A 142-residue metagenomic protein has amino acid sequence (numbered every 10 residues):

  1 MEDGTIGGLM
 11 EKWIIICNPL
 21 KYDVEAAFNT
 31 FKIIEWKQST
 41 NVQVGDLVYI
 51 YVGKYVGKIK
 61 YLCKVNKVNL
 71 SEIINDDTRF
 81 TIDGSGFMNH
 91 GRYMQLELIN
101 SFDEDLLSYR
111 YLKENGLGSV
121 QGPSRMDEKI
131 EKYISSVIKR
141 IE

Functional and structural regions predicted by a protein language model:
E2-I15, K21, F28-T40, I73-E142: Contiguous surface segments at macromolecular interaction interfaces
I16-N18, Y51-V52: Short His-Asn-centered micro-motif
E35-W36, Y51, Y61: Tryptophan-centric aromatic hotspots in well-structured domains and transmembrane helices
T40-V52: Short coil-to-beta transition motif at edge beta-strands of beta-rich domains
V44-D46, Y61, H90-R92: A generic structural signal for short beta-strands and their flanking turns/coil linkers
K54-V56: Extended, low-complexity, turn-rich repeat/linker tracts enriched in Gly/Pro/Ser/Thr and Asp/Glu that occur
I59-V68: Short beta-strand-centered aromatic/proline hotspots
